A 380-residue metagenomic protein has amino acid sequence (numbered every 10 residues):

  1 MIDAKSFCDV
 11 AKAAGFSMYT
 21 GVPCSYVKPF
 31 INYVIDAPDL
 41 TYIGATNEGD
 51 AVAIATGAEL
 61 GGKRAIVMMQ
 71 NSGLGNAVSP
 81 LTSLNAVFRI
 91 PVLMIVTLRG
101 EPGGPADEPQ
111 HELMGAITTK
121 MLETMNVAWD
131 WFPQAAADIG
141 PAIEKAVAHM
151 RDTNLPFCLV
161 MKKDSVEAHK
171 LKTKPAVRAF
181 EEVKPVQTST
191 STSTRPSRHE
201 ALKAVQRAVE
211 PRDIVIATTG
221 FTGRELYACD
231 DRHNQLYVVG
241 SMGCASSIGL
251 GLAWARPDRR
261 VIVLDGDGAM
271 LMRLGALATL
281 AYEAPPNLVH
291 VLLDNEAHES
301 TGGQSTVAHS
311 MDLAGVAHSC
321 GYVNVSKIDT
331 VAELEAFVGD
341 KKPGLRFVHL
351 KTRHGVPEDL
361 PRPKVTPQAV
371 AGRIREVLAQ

Functional and structural regions predicted by a protein language model:
M1-D152, F157-L250, W254-R259, M311 (+2 more regions): Thiamine diphosphate
S17, R64, P286, V323 (+1 more regions): Short acidic/polar active-site loop segments enriched in Thr and Asp
M69-S72, R259-M270, G275-L277: DG-centered beta-turn motif at the end of beta-strands
V92, R273-D294: A short alpha/beta connector and helix-capping loop motif
I143-E144, A148, T330-K342: A short, acidic, amphipathic alpha-helical segment used as a generic capping/interface helix at domain edges
M161, L264-D267, L293, L350: Active-site flanking residues adjacent to catalytic metal/cofactor-binding acidic residues
V215, V261-L264, V291: Residue-level marker for buried hydrophobic side chains located in beta-strands that build the well-ordered beta-sheet
N287-V323, K327: A contiguous pocket-lining binding segment that forms or flanks enzyme active sites
